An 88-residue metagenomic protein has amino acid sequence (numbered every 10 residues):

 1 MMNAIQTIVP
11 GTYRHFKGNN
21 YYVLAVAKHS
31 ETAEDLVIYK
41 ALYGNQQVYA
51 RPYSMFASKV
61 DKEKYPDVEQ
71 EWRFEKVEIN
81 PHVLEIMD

Functional and structural regions predicted by a protein language model:
M1-D88: Mixed-charge, low-complexity intrinsically disordered regions
